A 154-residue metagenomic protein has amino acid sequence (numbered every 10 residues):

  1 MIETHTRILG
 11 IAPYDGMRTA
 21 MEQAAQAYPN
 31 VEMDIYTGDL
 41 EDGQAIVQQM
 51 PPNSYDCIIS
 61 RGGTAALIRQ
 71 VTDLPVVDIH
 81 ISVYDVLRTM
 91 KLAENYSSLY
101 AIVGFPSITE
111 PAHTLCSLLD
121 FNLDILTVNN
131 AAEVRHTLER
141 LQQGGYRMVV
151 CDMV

Functional and structural regions predicted by a protein language model:
M1-V154: Non-catalytic structural scaffold of enzyme domains
